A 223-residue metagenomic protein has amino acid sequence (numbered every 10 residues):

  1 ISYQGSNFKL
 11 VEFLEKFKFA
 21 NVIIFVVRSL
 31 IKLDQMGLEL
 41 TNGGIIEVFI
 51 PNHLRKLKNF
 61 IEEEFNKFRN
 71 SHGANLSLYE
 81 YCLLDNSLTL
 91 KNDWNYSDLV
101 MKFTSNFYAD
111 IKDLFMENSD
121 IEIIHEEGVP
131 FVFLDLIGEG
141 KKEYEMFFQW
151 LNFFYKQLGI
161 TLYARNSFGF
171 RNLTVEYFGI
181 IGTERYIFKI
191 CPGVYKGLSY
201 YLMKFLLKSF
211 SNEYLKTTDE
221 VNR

Functional and structural regions predicted by a protein language model:
I1-L14: Active-site core of PLP-dependent enzymes with the aminotransferase class I/II
Q4-S6, L202-N212, V221: N-terminal, charge-rich interaction modules
F17-E184, C191-Y201, E213-D219: Active-site C-terminal subdomain of aminotransferase-like
